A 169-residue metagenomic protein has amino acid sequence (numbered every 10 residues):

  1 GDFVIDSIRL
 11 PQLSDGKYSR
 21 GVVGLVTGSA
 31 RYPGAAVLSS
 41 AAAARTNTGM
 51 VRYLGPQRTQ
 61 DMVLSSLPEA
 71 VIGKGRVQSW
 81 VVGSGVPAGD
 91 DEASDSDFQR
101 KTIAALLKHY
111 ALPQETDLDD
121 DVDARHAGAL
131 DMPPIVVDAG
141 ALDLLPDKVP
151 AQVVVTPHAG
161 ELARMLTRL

Functional and structural regions predicted by a protein language model:
G1-A159, A163-L169: Small-residue (G/A/S/T)-rich helix-start motifs and N-terminal tracts that mark the onset
